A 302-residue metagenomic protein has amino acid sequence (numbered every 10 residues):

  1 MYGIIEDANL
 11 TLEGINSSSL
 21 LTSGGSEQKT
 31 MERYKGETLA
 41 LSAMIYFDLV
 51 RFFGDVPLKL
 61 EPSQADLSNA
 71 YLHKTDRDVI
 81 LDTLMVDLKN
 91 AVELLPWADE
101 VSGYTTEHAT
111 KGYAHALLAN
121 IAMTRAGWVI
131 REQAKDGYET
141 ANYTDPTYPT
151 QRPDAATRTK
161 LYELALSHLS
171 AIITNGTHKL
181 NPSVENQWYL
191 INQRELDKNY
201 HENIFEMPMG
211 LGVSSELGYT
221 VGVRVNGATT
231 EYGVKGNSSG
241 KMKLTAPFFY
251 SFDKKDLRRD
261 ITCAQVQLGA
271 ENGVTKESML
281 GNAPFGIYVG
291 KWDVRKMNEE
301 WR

Functional and structural regions predicted by a protein language model:
M1, H168, H178-R302: Elongated scaffold/linker segments in the mid-to-C-terminal portions of large proteins
M1-F53, S68-Y104, G290-R302: Conserved, well-structured interaction surfaces
L39, H115-I121: TPR/Sel1-like alpha-solenoid repeat signature
V50-F52, P57, I121-Q133: Short coil/turn linking the two alpha-helices of tandem helical-hairpin repeats
V56, Q64-D66, L211-G212, V266: Solvent-exposed loop/turn segments at secondary-structure junctions within structured extracellular/periplasmic domains
K59, P96-A116, V129-G227: Short, surface-exposed recognition loops and adjoining beta-strand edges that mediate ligand/DNA contacts, enriched
